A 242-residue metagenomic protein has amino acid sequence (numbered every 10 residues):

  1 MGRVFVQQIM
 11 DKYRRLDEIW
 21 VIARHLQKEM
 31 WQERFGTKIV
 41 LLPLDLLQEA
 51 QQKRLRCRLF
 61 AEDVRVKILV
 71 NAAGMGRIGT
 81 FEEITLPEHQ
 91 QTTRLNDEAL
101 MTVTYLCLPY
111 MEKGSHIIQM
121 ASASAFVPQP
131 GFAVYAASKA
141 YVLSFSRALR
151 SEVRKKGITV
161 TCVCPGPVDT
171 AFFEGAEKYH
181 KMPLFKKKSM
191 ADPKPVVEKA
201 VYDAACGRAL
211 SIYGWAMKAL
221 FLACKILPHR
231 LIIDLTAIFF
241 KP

Functional and structural regions predicted by a protein language model:
M1-W20: Canonical Rossmann dinucleotide-binding motif of NAD(H)/NADP(H)-dependent dehydrogenases/reductases, specifically
F35-A50: Rossmann-fold cofactor-recognition segment
A72-R77: Conserved NAD(P)H cofactor-binding loop of Rossmann-fold oxidoreductase domains
T80-F81, T85-Q90: Substrate-binding pocket helix/loop in short-chain dehydrogenase/reductase
T104, S138: Active-site helix of classical SDR
S122: Residue(s) in the substrate-gating loop at a strand-loop-helix junction that position the organic substrate next
K155-W215: SDR active-site lid
